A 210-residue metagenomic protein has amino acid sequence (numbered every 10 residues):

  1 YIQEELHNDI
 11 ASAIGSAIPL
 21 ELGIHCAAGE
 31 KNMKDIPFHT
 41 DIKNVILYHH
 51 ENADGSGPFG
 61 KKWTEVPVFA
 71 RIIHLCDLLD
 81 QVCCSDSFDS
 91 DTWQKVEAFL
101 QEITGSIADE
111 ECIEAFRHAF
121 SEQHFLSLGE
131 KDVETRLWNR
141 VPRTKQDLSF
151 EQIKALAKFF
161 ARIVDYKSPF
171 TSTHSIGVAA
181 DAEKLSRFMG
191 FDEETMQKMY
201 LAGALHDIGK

Functional and structural regions predicted by a protein language model:
Y1-K210: Histidine- and acidic-residue-rich, metal-dependent catalytic cores
